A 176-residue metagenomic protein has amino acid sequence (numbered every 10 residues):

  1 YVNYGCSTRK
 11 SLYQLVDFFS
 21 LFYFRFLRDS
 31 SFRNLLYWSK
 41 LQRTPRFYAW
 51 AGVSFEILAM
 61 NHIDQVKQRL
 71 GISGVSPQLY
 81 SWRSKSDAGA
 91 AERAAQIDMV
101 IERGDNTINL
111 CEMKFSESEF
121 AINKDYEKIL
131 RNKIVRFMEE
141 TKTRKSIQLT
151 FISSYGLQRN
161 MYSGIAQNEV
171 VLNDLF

Functional and structural regions predicted by a protein language model:
Y1-N3: Beta-hairpin "wing" of winged helix-turn-helix
G5-F176: A cross-kingdom feature that marks ATP-driven nucleic-acid transaction machinery
